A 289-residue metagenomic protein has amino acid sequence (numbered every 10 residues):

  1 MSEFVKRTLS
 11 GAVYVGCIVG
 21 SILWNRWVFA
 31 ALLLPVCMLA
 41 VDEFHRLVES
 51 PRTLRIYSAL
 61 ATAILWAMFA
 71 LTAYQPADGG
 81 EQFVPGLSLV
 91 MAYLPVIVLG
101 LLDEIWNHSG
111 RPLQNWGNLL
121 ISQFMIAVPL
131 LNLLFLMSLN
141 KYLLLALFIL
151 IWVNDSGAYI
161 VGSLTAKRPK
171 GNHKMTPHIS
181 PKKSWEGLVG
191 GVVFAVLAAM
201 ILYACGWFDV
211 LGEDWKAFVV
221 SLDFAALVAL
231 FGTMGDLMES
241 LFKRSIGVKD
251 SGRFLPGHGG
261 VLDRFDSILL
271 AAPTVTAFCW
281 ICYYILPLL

Functional and structural regions predicted by a protein language model:
M1-L227: Membrane-embedded alpha-helical bundles of polytopic integral membrane proteins
K6, S10, A158-Y159, K183-A195 (+3 more regions): Alpha-helical transmembrane segments that form the membrane-embedded catalytic/substrate-binding core of multi-pass
V41, H45, T274, F278-C279: Interfacial segments of multi-pass membrane proteins
P51-T53, A272-T276: Short, structured secondary-structure boundary patches
T176-P177, G252-P256: Loop-to-transmembrane helix entry/capping segments in MFS-fold secondary transporters and related SLC/MFSD carriers
M238-F254: Interfacial helix-loop-helix junctions of multi-pass membrane proteins
F278-L289: Juxtamembrane boundary at the C-terminal end of a transmembrane helix
